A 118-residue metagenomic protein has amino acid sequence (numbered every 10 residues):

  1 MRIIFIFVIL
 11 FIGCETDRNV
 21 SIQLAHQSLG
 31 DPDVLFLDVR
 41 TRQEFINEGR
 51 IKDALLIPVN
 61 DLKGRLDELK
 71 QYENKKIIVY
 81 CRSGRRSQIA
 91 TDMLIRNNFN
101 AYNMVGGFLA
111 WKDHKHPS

Functional and structural regions predicted by a protein language model:
R2-I3, F11-S28, V34, Q43-K76 (+1 more regions): Rhodanese-like catalytic fold shared by cysteine-dependent sulfurtransferases and DSP/PTP-type phosphatases
F36-D38: Structural scaffold elements adjacent to functional motifs in cytosolic proteins
Y80: Short, surface-exposed ligand- or partner-binding patches at beta-edge/loop junctions that are enriched in aromatics
